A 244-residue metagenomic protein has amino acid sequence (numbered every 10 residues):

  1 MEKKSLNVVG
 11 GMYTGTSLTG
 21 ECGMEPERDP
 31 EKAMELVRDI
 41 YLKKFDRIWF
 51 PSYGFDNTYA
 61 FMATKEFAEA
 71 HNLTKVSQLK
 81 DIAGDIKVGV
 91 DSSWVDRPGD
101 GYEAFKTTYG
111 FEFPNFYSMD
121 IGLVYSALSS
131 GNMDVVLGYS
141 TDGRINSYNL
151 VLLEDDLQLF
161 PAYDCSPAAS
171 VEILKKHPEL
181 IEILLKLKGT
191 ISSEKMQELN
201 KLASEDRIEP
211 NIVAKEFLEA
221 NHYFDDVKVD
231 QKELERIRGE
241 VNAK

Functional and structural regions predicted by a protein language model:
M1, L128, L174-K175, A203: Hydrophobic residues in alpha-helical segments
M1-L6, M24, Y102-T108, I121-V136 (+1 more regions): Short helices/loops that flank or line small-molecule/ion binding pockets
M1-S17, E233, I237: N-terminal start-of-domain structural block
L6-V8, W49, V76-S77, D85 (+3 more regions): Metal- and O2-centered redox machinery and metal/ROS homeostasis
Y13-E103, T107, F111, N115-F116 (+4 more regions): Contiguous mixed-secondary-structure segments that line small-molecule binding/active-site clefts of soluble domains
A60-M62, Y125-S129, R238-E240: Short, solvent-exposed polar/charged micro-motifs at secondary-structure junctions
N200-D206, K232-E233: A short, acidic, flexible beta-alpha connecting loop/helix-capping segment that sits on the rim of active
D226-A243: Short, low-complexity, Pro/Ser/Thr/Gly-rich segments in the mature regions of secreted, periplasmic
